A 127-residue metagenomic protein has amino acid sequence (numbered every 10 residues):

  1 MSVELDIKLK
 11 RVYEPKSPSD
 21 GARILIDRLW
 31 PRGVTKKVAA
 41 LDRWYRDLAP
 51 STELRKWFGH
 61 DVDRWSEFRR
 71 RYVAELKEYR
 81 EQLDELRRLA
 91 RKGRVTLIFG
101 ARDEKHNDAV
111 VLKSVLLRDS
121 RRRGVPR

Functional and structural regions predicted by a protein language model:
M1-R127: Residues lining hydrophobic/aromatic ligand-binding pockets adjacent to catalytic sites
